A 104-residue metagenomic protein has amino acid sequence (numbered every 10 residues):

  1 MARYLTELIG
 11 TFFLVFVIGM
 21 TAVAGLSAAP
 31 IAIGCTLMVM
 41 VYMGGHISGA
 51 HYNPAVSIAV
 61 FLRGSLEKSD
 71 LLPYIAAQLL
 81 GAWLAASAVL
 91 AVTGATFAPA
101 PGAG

Functional and structural regions predicted by a protein language model:
M1-G104: Membrane-interface helix-loop junctions and terminal tails of multi-pass membrane proteins
